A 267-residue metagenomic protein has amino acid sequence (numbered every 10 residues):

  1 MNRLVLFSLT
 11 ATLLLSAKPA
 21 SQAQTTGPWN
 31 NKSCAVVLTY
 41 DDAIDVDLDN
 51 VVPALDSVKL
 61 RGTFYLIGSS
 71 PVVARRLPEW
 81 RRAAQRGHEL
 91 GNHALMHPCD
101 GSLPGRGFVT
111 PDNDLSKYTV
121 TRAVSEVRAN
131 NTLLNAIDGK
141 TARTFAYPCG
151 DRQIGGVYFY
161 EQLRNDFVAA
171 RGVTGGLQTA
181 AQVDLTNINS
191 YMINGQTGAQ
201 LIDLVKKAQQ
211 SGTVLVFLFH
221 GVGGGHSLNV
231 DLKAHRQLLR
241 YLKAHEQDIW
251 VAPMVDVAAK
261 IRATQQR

Functional and structural regions predicted by a protein language model:
V5-S16: Bacterial N-terminal signal peptides
L14-W29: Bacterial Sec-dependent signal peptides at the C-terminal "C-region" and cleavage site
T25-P28, G62, P71-V72, N135 (+4 more regions): C-terminal domain-boundary segment and adjacent tail
C34-A35, D56-G155, N165-D166, T174-I188 (+1 more regions): Metal-dependent polysaccharide deacetylase catalytic core of the NodB/CE4 family, i.e., the active-site-bearing domain
V37-I44: Active-site-adjacent substrate/metal-binding segments within catalytic domains of carbohydrate-active enzymes
L48, V52, L77-R81, V124-L134 (+3 more regions): Generic structural signal for well-ordered alpha-helices, preferentially at hydrophobic/aromatic core positions
K117-V124, G198, N229-L232, R236: Non-membrane alpha-helical structural segments and their capping/turn regions in soluble enzymes
S190-G195: Extracellular glycoside hydrolase catalytic/binding regions
